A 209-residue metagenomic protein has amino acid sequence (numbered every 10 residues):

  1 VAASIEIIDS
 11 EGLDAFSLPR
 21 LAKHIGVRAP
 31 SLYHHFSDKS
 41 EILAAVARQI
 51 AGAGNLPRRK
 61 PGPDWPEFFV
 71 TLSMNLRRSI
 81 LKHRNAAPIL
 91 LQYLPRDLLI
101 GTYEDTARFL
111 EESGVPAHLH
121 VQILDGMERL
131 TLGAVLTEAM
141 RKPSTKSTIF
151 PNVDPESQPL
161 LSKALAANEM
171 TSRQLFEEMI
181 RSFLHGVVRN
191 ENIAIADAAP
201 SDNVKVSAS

Functional and structural regions predicted by a protein language model:
A2-I7, T71, N75: Pre-recognition alpha-helix immediately N-terminal to the DNA-recognition helix within helix-turn-helix or winged-helix
A3, I7-E41, A45: Helix-turn-helix
S37-E41, L81, N85, G114-H118 (+1 more regions): Residues in soluble alpha-helical coiled-coils and helical-bundle/repeat scaffolds
E41, T71, D105, Q122-R129 (+2 more regions): Amphipathic alpha-helical interaction segments
Q49-A53: Short, basic, alpha-helical segments at the C-terminal edge of helix-turn-helix-like DNA-binding modules
L56-I100, M127: Hydrophobic alpha-helical connector segments
K82, G101-N152, V187-N190: Hydrophobic alpha-helical bundle segments that form small-molecule/ligand-binding pockets
E112, S144-S209: C-terminal peripheral helix-coil segments that are non-catalytic and often amphipathic
